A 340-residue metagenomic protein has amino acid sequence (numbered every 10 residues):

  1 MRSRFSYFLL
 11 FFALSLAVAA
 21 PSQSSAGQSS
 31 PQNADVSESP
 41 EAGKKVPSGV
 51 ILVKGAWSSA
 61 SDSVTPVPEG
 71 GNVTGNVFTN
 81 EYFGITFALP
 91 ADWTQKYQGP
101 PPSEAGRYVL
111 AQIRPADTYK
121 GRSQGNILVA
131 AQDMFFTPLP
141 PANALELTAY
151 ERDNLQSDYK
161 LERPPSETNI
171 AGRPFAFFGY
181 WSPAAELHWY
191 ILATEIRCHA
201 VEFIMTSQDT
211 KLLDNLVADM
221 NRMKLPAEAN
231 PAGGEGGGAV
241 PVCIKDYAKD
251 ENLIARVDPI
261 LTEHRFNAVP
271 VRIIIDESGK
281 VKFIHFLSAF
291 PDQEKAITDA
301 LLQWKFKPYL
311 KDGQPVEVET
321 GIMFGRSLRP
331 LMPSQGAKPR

Functional and structural regions predicted by a protein language model:
M1-L9: Bacterial N-terminal signal peptides that target proteins for export
F8-A17: Bacterial N-terminal signal peptides
A19-G27: Boundary at the C-terminal end of the N-terminal hydrophobic targeting segment
S30-E38, A42-V46, Q95-K96, S103-S123 (+3 more regions): Charge-biased low-complexity segments
D35-A105: N-terminal "mature-domain start" segment
V53, G70, G99-T194: Conserved polar/disulfide-associated segments of primarily extracytoplasmic proteins
V53, N80-Y82, I170, I196 (+1 more regions): Structural motif
I85-F87, F175, V201, V316: Short, isolated positions in well-ordered beta-strands
